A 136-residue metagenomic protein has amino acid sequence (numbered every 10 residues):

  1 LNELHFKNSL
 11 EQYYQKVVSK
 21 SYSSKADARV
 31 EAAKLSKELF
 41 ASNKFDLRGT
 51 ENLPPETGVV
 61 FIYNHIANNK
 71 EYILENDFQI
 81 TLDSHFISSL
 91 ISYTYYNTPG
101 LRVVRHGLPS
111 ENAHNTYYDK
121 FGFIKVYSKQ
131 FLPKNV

Functional and structural regions predicted by a protein language model:
L1-L35: Basic, amphipathic N-terminal segments that precede the first structured/catalytic domain
S23-S24, A32-V136: Soluble catalytic domains of membrane acyltransferases
